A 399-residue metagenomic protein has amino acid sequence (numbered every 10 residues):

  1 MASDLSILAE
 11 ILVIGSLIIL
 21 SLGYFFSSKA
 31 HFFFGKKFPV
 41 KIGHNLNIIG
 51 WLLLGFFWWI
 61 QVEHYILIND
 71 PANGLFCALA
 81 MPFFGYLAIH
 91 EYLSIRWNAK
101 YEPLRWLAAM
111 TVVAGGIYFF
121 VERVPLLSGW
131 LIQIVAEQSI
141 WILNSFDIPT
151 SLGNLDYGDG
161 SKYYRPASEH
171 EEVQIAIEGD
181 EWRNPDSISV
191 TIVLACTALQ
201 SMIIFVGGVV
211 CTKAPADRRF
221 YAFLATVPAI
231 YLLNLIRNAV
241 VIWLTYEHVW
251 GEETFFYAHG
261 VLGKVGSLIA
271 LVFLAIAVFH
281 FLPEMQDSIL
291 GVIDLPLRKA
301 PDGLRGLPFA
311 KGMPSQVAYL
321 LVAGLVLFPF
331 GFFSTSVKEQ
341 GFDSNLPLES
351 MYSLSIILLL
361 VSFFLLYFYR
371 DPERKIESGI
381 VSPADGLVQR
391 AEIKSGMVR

Functional and structural regions predicted by a protein language model:
M1-G312: Hydrophobic N-terminal alpha-helices or hydrophobic patches in metabolic proteins across all domains of life
R183-P185, L359, V381: A generic structural signal for short, non-catalytic loop/turn and secondary-structure boundary residues
I293, S378-A384: Juxtamembrane extracytosolic/periplasmic "stalk" immediately C-terminal to the first targeting helix
L307-L365: Membrane-targeting alpha-helical segments
E349-S378, R390-K394: Transmembrane alpha-helices and immediately adjacent membrane-cytoplasm interface residues in multi-pass integral
S382-R399: Acidic, Ser/Thr-rich low-complexity segments on the non-lumenal side of membrane proteins
